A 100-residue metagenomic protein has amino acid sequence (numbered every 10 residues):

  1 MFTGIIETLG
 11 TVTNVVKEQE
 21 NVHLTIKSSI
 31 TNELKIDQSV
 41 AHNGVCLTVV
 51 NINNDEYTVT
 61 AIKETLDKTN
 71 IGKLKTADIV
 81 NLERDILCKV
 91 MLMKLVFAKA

Functional and structural regions predicted by a protein language model:
M1-A100: Conserved loop->alpha-helix
